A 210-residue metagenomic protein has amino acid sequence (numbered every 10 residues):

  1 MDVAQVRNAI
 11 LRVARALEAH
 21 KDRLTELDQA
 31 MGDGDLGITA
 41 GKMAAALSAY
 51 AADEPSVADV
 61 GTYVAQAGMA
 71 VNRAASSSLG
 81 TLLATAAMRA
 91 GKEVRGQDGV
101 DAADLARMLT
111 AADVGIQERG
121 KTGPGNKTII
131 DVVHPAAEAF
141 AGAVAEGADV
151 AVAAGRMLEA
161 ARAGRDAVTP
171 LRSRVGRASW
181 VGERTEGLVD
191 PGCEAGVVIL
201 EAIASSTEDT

Functional and structural regions predicted by a protein language model:
M1-T210: N-terminal loops that bind phosphate or other acidic moieties and the adjacent beta-alpha structural core
